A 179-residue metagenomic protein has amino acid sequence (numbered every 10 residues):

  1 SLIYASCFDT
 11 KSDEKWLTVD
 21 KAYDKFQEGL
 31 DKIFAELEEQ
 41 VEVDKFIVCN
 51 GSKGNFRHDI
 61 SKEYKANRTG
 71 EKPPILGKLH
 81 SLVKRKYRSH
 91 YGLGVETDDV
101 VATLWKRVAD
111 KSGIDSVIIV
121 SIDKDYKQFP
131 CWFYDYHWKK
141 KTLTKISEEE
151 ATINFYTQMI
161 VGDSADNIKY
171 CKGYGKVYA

Functional and structural regions predicted by a protein language model:
S1-S81: Domain-level signal for Mg2+-assisted phosphodiester chemistry and nucleotide/NA-binding surfaces in nucleic-acid
V41-V43, N67-A179: Extended two-metal-dependent nuclease catalytic cores across DNA- and RNA-processing enzymes
